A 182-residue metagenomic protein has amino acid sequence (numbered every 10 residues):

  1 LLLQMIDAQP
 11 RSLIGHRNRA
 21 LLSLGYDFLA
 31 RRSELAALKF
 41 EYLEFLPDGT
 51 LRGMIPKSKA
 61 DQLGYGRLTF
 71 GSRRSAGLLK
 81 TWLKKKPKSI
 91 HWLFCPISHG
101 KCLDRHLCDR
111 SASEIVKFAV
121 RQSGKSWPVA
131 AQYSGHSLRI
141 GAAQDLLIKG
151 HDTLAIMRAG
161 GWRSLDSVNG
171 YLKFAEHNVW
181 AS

Functional and structural regions predicted by a protein language model:
L1-L138, L147-S182: Conserved catalytic core of the tyrosine transesterase superfamily
